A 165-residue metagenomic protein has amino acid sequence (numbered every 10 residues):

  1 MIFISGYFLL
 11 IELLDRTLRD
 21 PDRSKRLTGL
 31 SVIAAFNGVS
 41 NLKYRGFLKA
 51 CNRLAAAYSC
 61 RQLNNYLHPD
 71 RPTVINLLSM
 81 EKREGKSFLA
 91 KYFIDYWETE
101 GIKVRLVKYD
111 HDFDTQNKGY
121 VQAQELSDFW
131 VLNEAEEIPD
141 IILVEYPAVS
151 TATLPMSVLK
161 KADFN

Functional and structural regions predicted by a protein language model:
M1, A162-N165: Short, intrinsically disordered, charge-balanced linker/junction segments flanking boundaries in proteins
I2-K103, K108-G119: Short boundary/hinge segments that flank catalytic cores
T73-L77, V104, P139-V144, N165: Generic beta-sheet signal
V107-F113, N117-K161: Switch II (G3) loop of P-loop NTPases
